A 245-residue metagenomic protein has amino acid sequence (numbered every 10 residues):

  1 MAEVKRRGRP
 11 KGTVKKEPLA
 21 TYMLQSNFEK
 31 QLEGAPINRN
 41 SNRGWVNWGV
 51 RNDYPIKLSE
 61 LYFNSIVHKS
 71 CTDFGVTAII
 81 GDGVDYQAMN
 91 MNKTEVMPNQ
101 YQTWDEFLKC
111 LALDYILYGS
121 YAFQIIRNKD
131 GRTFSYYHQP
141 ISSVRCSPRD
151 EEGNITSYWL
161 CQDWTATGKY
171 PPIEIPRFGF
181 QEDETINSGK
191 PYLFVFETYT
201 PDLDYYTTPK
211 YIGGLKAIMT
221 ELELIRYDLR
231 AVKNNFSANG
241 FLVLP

Functional and structural regions predicted by a protein language model:
A2-P245: Structured, contiguous alpha/beta core segments that scaffold functional sites
